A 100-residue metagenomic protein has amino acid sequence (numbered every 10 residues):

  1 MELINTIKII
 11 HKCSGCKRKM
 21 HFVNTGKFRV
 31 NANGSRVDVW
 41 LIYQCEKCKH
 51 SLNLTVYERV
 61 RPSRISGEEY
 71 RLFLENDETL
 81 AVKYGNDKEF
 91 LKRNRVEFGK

Functional and structural regions predicted by a protein language model:
M1-I10, G26-V30, G34, L54-K100: Short, intrinsically disordered terminal segments enriched in charged and Pro/Gly residues
H11-C16, C45-C48: Short cysteine-rich clusters marking metal-coordination/redox-active sites
M20, L52: Cys/His-rich microdomains that often coordinate metals
F22-N24: Short, flexible domain-boundary/linker segments around small modular repeats
V37-L41: Short beta-strand micro-motifs in enzyme catalytic cores
